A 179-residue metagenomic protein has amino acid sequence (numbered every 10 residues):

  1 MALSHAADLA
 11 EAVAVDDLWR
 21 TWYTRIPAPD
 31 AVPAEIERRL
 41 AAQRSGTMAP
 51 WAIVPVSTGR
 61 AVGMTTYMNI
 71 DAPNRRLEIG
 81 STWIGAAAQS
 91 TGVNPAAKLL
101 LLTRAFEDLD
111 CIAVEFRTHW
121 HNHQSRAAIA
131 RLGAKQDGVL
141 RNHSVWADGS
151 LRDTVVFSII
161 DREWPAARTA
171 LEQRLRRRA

Functional and structural regions predicted by a protein language model:
M1-T91, R104, G149-A179: GNAT-family acyltransferases
N94: Glycine-rich acyl-CoA binding loop
E107-R117: Conserved GNAT acetyl-CoA-binding A-motif
F116-R126: Conserved beta-strand-loop-alpha-helix junction that forms the acyl-donor binding cleft
R117, K135-S150: Conserved catalytic-core motifs of GNAT/GCN5-like acyltransferases
